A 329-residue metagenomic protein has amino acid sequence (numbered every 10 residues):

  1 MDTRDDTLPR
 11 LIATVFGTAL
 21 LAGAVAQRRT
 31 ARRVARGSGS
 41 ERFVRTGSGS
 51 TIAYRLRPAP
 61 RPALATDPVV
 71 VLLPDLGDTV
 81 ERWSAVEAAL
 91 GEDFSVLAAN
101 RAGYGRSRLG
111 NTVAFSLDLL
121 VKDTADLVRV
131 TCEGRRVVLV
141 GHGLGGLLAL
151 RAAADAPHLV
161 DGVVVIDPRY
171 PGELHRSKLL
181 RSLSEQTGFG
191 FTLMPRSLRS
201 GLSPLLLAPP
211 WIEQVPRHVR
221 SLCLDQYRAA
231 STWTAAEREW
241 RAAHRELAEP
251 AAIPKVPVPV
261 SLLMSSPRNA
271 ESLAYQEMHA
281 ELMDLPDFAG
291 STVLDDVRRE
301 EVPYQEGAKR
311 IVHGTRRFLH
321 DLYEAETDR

Functional and structural regions predicted by a protein language model:
D2-R29: Hydrophobic alpha-helical topogenic segments used for membrane insertion/localization
G47-A59: A short loop-to-beta-strand scaffold at the N-terminal edge of the catalytic core in hydrolase folds
L56-R106: Conserved HGGG/HGGXW glycine-rich cap/lid loop of the alpha/beta-hydrolase fold
R61, A98-V140: Active-site loop/oxyanion-hole signature of alpha/beta-hydrolase fold enzymes
G134-R176: Conserved hydrolase catalytic core segment
V164-M194: Flexible "cap/lid" loop of the alpha/beta hydrolase fold
L224-G290, Y304: Conserved serine/cysteine hydrolase catalytic core
D284-R329: Catalytic active-site module of serine/aspartate enzymes centered on a nucleophile-bearing elbow/loop
